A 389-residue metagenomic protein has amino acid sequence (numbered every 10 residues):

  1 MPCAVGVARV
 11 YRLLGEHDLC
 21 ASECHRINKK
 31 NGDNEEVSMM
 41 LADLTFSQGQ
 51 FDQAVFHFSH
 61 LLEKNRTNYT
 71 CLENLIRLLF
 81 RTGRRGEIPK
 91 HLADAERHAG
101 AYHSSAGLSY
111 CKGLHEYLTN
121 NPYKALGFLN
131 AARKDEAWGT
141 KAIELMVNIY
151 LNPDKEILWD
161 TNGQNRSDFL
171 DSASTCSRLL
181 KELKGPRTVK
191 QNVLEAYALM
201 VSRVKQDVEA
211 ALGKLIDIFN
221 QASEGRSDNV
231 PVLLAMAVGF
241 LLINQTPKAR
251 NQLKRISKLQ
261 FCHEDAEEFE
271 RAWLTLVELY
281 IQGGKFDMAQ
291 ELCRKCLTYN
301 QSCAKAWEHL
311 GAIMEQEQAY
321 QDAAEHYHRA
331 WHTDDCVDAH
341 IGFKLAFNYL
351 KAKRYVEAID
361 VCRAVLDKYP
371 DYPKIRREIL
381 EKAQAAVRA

Functional and structural regions predicted by a protein language model:
P2, E36, Q53, T70 (+8 more regions): Start-of-helix register in tetratricopeptide repeats
G6, M40, N74-L75, C111 (+7 more regions): Canonical tetratricopeptide repeat
R9, D43, R77, L114 (+7 more regions): Residue-level recognition of tetratricopeptide repeat
G15, G49, G83, N120 (+6 more regions): Residue-level detector of the short coil/turn that links helix A to helix B within each tetratricopeptide repeat
C20, A54, I88, A125 (+6 more regions): Single-residue signature of alpha-solenoid repeat helices
R26-K29, H60-E63, R97-G100, R133-K134 (+7 more regions): Conserved structural position within tetratricopeptide repeats
G32, R66, G100-H103, A137 (+8 more regions): Short coil turns that delineate tetratricopeptide repeat
